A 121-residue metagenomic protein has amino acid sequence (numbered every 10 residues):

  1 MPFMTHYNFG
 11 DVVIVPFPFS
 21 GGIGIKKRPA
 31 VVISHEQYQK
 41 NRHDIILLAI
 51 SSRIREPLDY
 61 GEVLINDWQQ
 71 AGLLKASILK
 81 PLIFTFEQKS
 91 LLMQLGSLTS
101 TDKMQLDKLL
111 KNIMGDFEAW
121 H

Functional and structural regions predicted by a protein language model:
M1, T5, W68-H121: C-terminal terminal-subdomain/extension
P18-G22: Short, charged beta-turn/beta-strand-edge "cap" motif at the junction between a beta-strand and an adjacent loop
I23-K27, V32-D67: Compact nucleic-acid interaction/catalytic patches
